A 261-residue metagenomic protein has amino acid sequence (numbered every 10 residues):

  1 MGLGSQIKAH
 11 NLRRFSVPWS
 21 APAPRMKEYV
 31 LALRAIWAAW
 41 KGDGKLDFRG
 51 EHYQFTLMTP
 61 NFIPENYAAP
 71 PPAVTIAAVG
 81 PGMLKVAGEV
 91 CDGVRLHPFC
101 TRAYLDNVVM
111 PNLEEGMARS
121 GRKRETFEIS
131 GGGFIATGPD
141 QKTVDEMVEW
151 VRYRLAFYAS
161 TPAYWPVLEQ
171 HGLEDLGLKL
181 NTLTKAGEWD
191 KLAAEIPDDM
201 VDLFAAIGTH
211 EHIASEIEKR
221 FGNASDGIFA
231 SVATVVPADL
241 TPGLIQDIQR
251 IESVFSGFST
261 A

Functional and structural regions predicted by a protein language model:
M1-G93, F99-F127, L178-T182, E188: Internal, glycine-rich beta/alpha segment that forms the wall or movable "lid" of small-molecule/cofactor binding
G2, V17-S20, P24-K27, L31-R34 (+6 more regions): C-terminal amphipathic alpha-helical "assembly" element that mediates oligomerization/partner interfaces or acts as
S5-A9, C100, G133-T137, T234-V236: Active-site-proximal loop/turn and secondary-structure-junction residues that shape catalytic pockets, frequently
R13, D140-D145: Short, well-ordered secondary-structure micro-motifs
I36, P139-D140: Conserved anion-binding
A68-V79, I135-P139, M200-E211: Active-site mouth loops of central-metabolism enzymes
G93-V94, G227: A short hydrophobic/small-residue beta-strand
